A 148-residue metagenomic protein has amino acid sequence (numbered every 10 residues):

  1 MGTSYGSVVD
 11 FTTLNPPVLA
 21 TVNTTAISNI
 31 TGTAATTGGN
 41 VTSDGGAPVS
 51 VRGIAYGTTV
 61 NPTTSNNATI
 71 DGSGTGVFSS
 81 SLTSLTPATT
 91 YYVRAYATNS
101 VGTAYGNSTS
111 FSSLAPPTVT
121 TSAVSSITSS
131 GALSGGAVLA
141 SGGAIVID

Functional and structural regions predicted by a protein language model:
M1-D148: Short, surface-exposed linear motifs at loops/turns and structural transition points
